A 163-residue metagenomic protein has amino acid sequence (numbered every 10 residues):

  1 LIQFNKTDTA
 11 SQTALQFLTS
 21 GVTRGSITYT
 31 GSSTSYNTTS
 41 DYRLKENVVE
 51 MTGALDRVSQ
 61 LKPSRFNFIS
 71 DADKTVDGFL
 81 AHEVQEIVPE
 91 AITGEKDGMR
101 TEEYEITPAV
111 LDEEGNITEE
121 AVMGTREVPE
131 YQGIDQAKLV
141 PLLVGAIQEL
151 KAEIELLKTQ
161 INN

Functional and structural regions predicted by a protein language model:
L1-L18, T23-S26, T34-Y36, E46: Short Gly/Ser/Thr-biased coil->beta-strand turn/linker motifs that build repetitive extracellular beta-solenoid/fiber
S26-T28, N67: Structured core elements
N37-N163: Intramolecular chaperone/auto-protease modules of tailspike-like proteins
